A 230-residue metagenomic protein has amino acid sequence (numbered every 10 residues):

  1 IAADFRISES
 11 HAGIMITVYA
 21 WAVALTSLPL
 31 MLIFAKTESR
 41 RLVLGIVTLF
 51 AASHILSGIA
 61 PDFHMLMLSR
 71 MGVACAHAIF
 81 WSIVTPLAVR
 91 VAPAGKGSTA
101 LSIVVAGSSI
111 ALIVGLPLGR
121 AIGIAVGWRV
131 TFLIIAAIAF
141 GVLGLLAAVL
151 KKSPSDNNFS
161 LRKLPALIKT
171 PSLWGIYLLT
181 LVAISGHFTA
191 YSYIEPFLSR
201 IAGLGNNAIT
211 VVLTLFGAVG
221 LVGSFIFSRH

Functional and structural regions predicted by a protein language model:
I1-L25: Extracellular/periplasmic helix-loop-helix junction of adjacent transmembrane segments in MFS-like secondary
T17-M31, T214-I226: Central cavity-lining transmembrane alpha-helices of secondary-active solute carriers, predominantly the Major
L25-H64: Conserved MFS/SLC helix-loop-helix module at the cytosolic interface between two early adjacent transmembrane helices
S53-G58, V73, V89, L146: MFS-fold secondary transporters
F63, S69-G107: Cytoplasmic helix-loop-helix junction between adjacent transmembrane helices in 12-TM secondary transporters
A136-D156: C-terminal membrane-cytosol helix-exit motif in multi-pass small-molecule transporters
V149-I176: Juxtamembrane intracellular "pre-TM" segments in multi-pass secondary transporters
W174-L213: Extracytoplasmic gate region of multi-pass secondary transporters
